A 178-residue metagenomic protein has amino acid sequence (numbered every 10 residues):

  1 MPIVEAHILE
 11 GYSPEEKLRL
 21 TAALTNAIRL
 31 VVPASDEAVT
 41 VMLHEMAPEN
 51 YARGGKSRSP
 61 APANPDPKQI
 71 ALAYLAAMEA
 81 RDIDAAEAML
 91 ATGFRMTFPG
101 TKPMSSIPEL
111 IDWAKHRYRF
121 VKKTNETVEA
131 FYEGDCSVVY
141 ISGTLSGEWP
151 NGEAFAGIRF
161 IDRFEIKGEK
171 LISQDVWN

Functional and structural regions predicted by a protein language model:
M1-A63: A domain-level signal for the structural core that forms small-molecule/cofactor-binding pockets and catalytic centers
E10, G147-W149, I166: Beta-strand elements of well-folded, non-transmembrane domains
S59-D84, A88, T92: Short, low-complexity N-terminal intrinsically disordered segments enriched in polar/charged residues
I83-E87, A91-D135: A solvent-exposed, acidic/Ser-Thr-rich amphipathic alpha-helical stretch
F120, S146-A156: Short, cysteine-centered beta-strand-loop-beta hairpins and adjacent loop/turn segments enriched in charged/polar
K123-T127, A156-I161: Short, surface-exposed coil-to-beta transition loops
D135-L145: A short hydrophobic beta-strand element
R159-N178: Short beta-strand edge/turn micro-motifs at domain boundaries
